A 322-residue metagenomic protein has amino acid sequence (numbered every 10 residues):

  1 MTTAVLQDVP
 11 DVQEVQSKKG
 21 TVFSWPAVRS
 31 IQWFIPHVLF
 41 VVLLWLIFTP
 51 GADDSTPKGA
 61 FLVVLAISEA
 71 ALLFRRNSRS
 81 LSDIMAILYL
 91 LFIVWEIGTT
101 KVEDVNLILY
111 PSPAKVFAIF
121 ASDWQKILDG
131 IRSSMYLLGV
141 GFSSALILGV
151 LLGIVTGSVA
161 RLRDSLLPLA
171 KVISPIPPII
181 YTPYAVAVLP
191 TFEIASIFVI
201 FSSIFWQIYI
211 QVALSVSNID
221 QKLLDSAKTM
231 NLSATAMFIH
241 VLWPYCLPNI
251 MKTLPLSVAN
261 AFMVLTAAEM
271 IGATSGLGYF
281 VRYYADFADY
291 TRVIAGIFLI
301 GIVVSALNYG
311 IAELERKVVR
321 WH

Functional and structural regions predicted by a protein language model:
A4, D8-D11, S217, P248 (+2 more regions): C-terminal transmembrane helix and the adjacent membrane-cytosol boundary/short C-terminal tail of inner/organellar
E14-S82: Transmembrane alpha-helices
G51-D53, I97-S143: Periplasmic/extracellular loop-to-transmembrane helix junction in inner-membrane transport proteins
F74-R76, V140-A170: Transmembrane-helix boundary motif in ABC transporter permease subunits
D164, Q207-T253, L277, V281: Short cytoplasmic-facing helical segments at TM-TM junctions of multi-pass membrane proteins
K171-Q207, L214-S215: Generic hydrophobic transmembrane alpha-helix motif, especially the helices
A187, V216, M263-I300, V319-H322: Glycine-rich helix-loop "coupling/hinge" segments at transmembrane-helix boundaries in multipass transporters
F198, S202, T235-A268, A295 (+2 more regions): Transmembrane alpha-helices
